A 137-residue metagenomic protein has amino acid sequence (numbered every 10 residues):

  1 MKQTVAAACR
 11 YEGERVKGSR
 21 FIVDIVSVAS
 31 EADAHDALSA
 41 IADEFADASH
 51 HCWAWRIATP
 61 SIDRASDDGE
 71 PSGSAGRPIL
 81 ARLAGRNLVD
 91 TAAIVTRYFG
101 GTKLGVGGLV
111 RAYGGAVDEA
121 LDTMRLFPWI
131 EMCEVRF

Functional and structural regions predicted by a protein language model:
M1-S74: C-terminal regulatory domains involved in ligand/effector binding and gene-expression control
E12-V16, T123-P128: Short, flexible, solvent-exposed loop/turn segments with mixed acidic/basic and small polar residues
S19, A48, N87-V89, W129-E131: Short flexible coil/turn linkers enriched for glycine and charged/polar residues that connect secondary-structure
D43-A46, D122, L126: Generic secondary-structure signature for well-ordered alpha-helical cores
A54, A81, P128-W129: Short, charged/polar low-complexity linear motifs in solvent-exposed/disordered segments
R64, Y98-G101, W129: Short amphipathic alpha-helical segments at helix-loop
A75, I79-T123: Active-site beta-strand/loop microenvironment that shapes enzyme catalytic pockets
F127-F137: Short glycine-/aliphatic-rich beta-strand segments at the starts of folded cytosolic domains
